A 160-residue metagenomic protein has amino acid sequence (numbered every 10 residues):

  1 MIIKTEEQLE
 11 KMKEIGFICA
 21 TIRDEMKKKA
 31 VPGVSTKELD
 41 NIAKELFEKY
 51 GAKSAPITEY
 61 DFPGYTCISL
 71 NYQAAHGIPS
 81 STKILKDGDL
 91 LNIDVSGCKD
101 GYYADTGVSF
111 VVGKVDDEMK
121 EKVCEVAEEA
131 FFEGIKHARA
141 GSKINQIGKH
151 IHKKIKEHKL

Functional and structural regions predicted by a protein language model:
M1-L160: Active-site neighborhoods and metal-handling regions in enzymes and metal-associated proteins
